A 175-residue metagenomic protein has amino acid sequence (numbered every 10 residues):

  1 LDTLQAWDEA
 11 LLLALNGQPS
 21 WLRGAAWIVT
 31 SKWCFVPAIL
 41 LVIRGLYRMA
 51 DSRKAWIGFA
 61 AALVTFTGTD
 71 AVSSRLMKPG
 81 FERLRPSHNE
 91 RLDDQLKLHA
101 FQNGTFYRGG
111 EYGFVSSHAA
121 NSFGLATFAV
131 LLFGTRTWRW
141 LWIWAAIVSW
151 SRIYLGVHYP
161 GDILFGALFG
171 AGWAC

Functional and structural regions predicted by a protein language model:
L1-L40, S73-R108: N-terminal transmembrane-helix/juxtamembrane module of multi-pass inner/ER membrane proteins
W21, D51-I57, F133-W140: Membrane-helix interface segments
W21-A25, A55-F59, G156, P160 (+1 more regions): Hydrophobic, aromatic-rich alpha-helical transmembrane segments and their membrane-interface anchor motifs
T30-R48, H118-N121: Hydrophobic alpha-helical transmembrane segments
L41-R53, V130-G134, C175: Structural signal for the C-terminal ends of transmembrane alpha-helices and the immediately following loop
I43-R75: Interfacial segments of alpha-helical transmembrane regions
L63-P86, L164, G170: Membrane helix-loop-helix hairpins that form the core translocation module of multi-pass transporters
K97-C175: Membrane-embedded catalytic cores of phosphoryl/pyrophosphoryl-handling enzymes
